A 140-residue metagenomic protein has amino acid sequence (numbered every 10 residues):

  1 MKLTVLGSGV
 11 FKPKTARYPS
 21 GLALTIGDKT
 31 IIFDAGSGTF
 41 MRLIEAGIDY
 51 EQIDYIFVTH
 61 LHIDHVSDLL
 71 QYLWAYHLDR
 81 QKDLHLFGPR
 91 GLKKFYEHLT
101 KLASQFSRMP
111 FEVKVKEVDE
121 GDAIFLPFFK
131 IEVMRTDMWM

Functional and structural regions predicted by a protein language model:
M1-M140: Binuclear metal-dependent hydrolase catalytic cores
